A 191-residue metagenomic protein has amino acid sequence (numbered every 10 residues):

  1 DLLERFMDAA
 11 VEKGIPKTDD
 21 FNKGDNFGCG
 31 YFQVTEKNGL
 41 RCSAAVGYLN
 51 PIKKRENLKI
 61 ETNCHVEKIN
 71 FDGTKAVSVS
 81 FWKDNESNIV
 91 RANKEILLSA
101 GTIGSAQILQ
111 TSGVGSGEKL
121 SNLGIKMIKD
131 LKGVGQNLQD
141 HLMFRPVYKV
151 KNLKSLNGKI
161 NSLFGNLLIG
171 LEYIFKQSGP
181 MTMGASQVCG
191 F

Functional and structural regions predicted by a protein language model:
D1-A76, W82, R145-L167: Conserved redox-cofactor binding core of oxidoreductases
K54-E56, A92-N93, S186: Residue-level preference for short coil/turn positions at secondary-structure junctions
I69-T74, S78-P180: Glycine-rich loop(s) and the adjacent beta-strand/alpha-helix scaffold that form part
G184-F191: Glycine-rich, aromatic-lined ligand/substrate-binding cores of catalytic and carbohydrate-binding domains
